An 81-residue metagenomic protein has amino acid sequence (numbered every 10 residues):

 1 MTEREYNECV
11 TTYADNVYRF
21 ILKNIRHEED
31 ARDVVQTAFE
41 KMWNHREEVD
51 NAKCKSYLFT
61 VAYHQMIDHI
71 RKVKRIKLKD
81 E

Functional and structural regions predicted by a protein language model:
M1-R19, K23, R32: A short, charge-rich alpha-helical start-of-domain segment used by transcription regulators
R19, D33-E40, A52-H64: Structural recognition of an alpha-helix C-terminal capping motif at a helix-to-coil junction
F20, N24, K41, H45 (+2 more regions): Short alpha-helical functional segments enriched in proximate histidine and acidic residues
E47-D50: Short alpha-helix-to-loop micro-motif enriched in aromatics/charged/Gly
Y63-D80: Arg/Lys-rich amphipathic alpha helix in sigma70-family domain 2
